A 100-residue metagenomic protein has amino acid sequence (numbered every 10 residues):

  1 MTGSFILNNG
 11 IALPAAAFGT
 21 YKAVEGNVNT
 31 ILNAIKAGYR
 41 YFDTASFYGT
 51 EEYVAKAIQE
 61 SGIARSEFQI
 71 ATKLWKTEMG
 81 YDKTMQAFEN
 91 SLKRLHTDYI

Functional and structural regions predicted by a protein language model:
M1-F68, Q86: N-terminal binding-site loop/beta-alpha segment at the start of enzyme catalytic domains that lines or forms
T44-F47, I70-A71, H96-I100: Short, surface-exposed, polar/charged, turn-prone segments marking secondary-structure boundaries
T44-F47, T77, Y81: Flexible, glycine- and charge-enriched loops at secondary-structure boundaries
R65-M79, Y99: A short, structured active-site edge motif that brings together acidic residues
D82-I100: Glycine/proline-rich, positively charged, aromatic-decorated active-site loop/lid region on the catalytic face
